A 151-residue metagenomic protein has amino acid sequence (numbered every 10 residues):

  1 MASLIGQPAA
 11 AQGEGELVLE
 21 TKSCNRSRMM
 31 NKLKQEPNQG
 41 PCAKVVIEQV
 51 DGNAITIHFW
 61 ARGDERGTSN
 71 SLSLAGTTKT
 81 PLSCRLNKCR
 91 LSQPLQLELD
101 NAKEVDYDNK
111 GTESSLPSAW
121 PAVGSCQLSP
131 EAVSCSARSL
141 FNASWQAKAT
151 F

Functional and structural regions predicted by a protein language model:
M1, Q146-F151: Short secondary-structure subsegments characteristic of cysteine-rich extracellular domains
A2-A9: C-terminal segment of classical bacterial N-terminal signal peptides
A9-A11, C24, G124, A137: Small-side-chain structural scaffolding
Q12-Q96: An ectodomain-focused feature that recognizes extracytoplasmic/extracellular
A61-G63, T78, K103, S139-F141 (+1 more regions): A mature extracytoplasmic/lumenal domain signature
A75-T80, V123-Q127, T150: Extended lipid/amphipathic-ligand handling interfaces
L86-A147: Acidic, glycine-rich flexible loop segments
